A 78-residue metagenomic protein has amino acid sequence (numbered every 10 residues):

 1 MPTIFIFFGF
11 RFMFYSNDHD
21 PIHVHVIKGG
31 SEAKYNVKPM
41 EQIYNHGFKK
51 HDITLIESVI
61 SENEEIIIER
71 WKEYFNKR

Functional and structural regions predicted by a protein language model:
M1-I22: Short, charged/polar N-terminal "headpieces" of proteins
P2-F5, G9, G30-E32, I53-L55: Multi-pass alpha-helical transmembrane bundles in non-GPCR membrane proteins that perform intramembrane catalysis
I4, Q42-N45, N63: Generic preference for hydrophobic/aromatic residues in regular secondary structure cores
F10-M13, A33, K72: Intrinsically disordered, low-complexity segments enriched in small/polar residues
F14, H25, S61-E65: Alpha-helical interaction segments
Y15-K49: A short, structured beta-strand/loop element
K50-R78: C-terminal structural segments of small proteins and small subunits
